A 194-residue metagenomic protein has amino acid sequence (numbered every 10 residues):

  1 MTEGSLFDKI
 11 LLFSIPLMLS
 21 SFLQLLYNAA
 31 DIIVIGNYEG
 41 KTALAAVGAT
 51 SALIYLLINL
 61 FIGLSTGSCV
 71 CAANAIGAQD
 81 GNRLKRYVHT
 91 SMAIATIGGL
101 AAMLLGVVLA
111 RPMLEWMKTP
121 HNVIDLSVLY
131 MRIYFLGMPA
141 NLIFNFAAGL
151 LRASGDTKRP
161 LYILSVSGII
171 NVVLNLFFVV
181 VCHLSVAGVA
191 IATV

Functional and structural regions predicted by a protein language model:
M1-S14, A72-P139, I170-V173, V179-V194: Short alpha-helical transmembrane segments in multi-pass integral membrane proteins
E3, F7-L26, A30, L53-L60 (+2 more regions): Residue-level signal for short hydrophobic patches within transmembrane helices of multi-pass membrane transporters
S21-L25, N59, G99, M103 (+3 more regions): Residue-level hotspots within the lipid-embedded alpha helices of multi-pass solute transporters
L26-A29, N37-K41, A75-A78, A153-S154 (+1 more regions): Helix-loop interface residues and adjacent transmembrane-helix termini in multi-pass membrane transporters, primarily
I32, C69-V70, R111, N145-A148 (+1 more regions): Interfacial helix-capping/hinge residues at the ends of transmembrane alpha-helices
I32, K41-L44, G81, A110 (+2 more regions): Membrane-helix interface/capping residues of multi-pass secondary transporters
I35-Y55, H121-L126, V186-I191: Interfacial/gating helices of multi-pass transporter permease domains
L44-L104, N141-P160: Small-residue-rich hydrophobic transmembrane alpha-helices
